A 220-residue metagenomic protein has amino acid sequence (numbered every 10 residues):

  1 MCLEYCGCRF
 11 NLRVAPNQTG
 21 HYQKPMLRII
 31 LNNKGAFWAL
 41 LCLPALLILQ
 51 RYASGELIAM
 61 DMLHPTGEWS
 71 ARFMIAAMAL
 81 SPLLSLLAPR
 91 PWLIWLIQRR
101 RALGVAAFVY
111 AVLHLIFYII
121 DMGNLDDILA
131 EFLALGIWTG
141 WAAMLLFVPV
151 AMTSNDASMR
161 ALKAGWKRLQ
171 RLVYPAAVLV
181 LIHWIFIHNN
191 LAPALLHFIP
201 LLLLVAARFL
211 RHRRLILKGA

Functional and structural regions predicted by a protein language model:
M1-P25: N-terminal amphipathic/basic-hydrophobic helices that include classical n-h-c signal peptides and signal-anchor
Y22-A220: Membrane-embedded alpha-helical bundles that constitute the cytochrome b-like, heme-associated redox core of multi-pass
